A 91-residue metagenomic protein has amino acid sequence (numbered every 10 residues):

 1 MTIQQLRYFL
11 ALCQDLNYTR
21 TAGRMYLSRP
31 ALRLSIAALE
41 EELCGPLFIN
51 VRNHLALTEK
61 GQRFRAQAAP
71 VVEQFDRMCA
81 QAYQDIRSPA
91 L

Functional and structural regions predicted by a protein language model:
T2-Y8, R29, H54, G61 (+1 more regions): The N-cap/first-turn positions of alpha helices within or immediately adjacent to helix-turn-helix DNA-binding domains
L12-A31: Short helix-boundary/capping micro-motifs
R24-M25, L43, F64: Core residues of bacterial helix-turn-helix
R33-L43, G61, D76: N-terminal helix-turn-helix
E40-L57: A short LG(V/I)-centered, amphipathic sequence patch enriched for acidic residue(s) preceding the LG motif
K60-M78, D85: Short, solvent-exposed amphipathic helices
Q84-L91: Interdomain hinge and pocket-entrance segments immediately C-terminal to HTH DNA-binding domains
